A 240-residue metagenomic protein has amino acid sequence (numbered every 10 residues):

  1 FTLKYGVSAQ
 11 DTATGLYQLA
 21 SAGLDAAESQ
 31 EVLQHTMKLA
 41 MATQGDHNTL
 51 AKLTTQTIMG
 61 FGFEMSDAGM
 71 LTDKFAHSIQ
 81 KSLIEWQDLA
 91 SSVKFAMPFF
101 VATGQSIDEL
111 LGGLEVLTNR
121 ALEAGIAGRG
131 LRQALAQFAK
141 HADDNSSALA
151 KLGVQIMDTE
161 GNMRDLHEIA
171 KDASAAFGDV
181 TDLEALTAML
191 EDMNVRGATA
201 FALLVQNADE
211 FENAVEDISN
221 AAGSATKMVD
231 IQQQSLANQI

Functional and structural regions predicted by a protein language model:
F1-D73, H77-S91, F100-D108, R120-G128 (+6 more regions): A short, structural motif
S92, L110-G113, A173: Short hydrophobic or amphipathic alpha-helical segments
M97-F100, L114, T118, G178 (+1 more regions): Alpha-helical coiled-coil heptad-repeat segments
A134, F138: Short edge-strand/loop segments of extracellular domains
M157, G161-I240: Hydrophobic, often aromatic-rich secondary-structure segments at membrane interfaces
